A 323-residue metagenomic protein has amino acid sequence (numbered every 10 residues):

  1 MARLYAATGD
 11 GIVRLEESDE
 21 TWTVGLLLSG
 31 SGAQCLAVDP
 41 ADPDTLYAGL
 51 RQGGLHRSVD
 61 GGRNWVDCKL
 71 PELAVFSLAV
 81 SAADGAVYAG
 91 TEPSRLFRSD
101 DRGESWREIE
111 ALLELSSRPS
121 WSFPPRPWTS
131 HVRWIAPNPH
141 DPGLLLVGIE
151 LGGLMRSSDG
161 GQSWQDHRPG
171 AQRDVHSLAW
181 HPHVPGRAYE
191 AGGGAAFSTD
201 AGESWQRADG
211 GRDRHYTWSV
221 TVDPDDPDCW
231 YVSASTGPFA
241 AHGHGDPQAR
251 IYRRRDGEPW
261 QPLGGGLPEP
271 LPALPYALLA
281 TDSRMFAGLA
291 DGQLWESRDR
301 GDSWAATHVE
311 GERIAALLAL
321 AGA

Functional and structural regions predicted by a protein language model:
M1-A323: Extracellular glycan-interacting surfaces
